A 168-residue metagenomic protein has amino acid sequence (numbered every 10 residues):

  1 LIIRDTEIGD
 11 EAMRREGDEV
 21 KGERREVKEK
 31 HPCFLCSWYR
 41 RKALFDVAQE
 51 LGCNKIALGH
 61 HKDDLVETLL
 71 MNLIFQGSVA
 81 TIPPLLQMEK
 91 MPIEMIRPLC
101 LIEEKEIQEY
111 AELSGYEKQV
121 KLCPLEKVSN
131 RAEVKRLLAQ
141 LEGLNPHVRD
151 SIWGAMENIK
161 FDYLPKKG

Functional and structural regions predicted by a protein language model:
D5-E7: Residue-level recognition of beta-strand->loop/alpha-helix junctions
D10, G17, G22-E106, I152: Active-site adenylate/phosphate-handling loop in enzymes that bind or generate adenylated species
A80-G168: ATP/NTP-dependent adenylation/nucleotidyl-transfer catalytic domains that generate, transfer, or process NMP-activated
